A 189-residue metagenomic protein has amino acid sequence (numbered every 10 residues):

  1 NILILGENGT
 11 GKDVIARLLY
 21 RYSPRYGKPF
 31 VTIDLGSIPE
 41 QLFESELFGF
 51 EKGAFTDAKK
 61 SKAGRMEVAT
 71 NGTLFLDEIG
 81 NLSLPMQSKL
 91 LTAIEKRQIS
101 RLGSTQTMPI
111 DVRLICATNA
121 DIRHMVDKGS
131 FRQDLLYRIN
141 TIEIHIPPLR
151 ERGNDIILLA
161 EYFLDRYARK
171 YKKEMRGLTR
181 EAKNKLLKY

Functional and structural regions predicted by a protein language model:
N1-D57, E67-S83, P148-G153: Conserved post-Walker A coupling segment in P-loop NTPases
V14-L18, K62, L159-A160: Interdomain coupling helix/linker and adjacent catalytic-core signature of nucleotidyl signaling output domains
S23-K28, G103-R113, D121-Y189: Nucleotide-binding/hydrolysis machinery
V31, S61-N71, F75, S83-K89 (+2 more regions): AAA+/SF3 P-loop NTPase mechanochemical coupling elements
G53-K60, K96-R101, H124: Short gly/ser/thr-rich secondary-structure transition/capping motifs
G80, E95, N140: Short acidic-aromatic loop segments in the C-terminal HATPase_c
